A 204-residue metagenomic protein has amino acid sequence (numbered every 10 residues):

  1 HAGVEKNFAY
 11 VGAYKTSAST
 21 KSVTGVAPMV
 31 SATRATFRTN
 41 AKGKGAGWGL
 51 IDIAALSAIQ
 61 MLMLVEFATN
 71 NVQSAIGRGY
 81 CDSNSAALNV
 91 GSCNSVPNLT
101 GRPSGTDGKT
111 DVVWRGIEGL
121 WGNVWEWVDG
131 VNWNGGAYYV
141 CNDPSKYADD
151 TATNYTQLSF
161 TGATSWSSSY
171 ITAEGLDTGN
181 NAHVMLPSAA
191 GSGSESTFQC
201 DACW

Functional and structural regions predicted by a protein language model:
H1-L120: Short aromatic-cysteine micro-motif
T16-A32, T36, Y139-T161: A solvent-exposed, charged loop/short amphipathic helix patch at secondary-structure junctions
A54-S57, C81-V96, S104, D111 (+3 more regions): C-terminal, surface-exposed recognition/capping segments
W133-Y139: Short, Lys/Arg- and Gly-enriched loop/turn segments at beta-strand edges
